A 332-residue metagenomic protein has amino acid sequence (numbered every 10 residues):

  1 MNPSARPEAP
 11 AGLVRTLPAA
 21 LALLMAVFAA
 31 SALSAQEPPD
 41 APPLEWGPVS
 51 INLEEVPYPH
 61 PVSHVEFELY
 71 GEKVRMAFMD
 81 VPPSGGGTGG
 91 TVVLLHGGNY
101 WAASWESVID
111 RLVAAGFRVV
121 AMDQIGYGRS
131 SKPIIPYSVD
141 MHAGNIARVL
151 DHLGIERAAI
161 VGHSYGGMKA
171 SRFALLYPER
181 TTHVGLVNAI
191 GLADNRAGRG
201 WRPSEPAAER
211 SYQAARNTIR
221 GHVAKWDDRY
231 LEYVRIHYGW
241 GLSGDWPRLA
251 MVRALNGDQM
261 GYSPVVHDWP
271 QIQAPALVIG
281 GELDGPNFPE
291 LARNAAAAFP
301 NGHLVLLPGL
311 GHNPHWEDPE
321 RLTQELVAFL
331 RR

Functional and structural regions predicted by a protein language model:
L13, L17, L21-L24, A32-G90 (+3 more regions): Alpha/beta-hydrolase fold catalytic core
F67-E72, A77-S84, A114, Q124-Y165 (+1 more regions): Active-site loop/oxyanion-hole signature of alpha/beta-hydrolase fold enzymes
V74, V81-R129: Conserved HGGG/HGGXW glycine-rich cap/lid loop of the alpha/beta-hydrolase fold
S171-L175, H183-Q213: Flexible "cap/lid" loop of the alpha/beta hydrolase fold
N195-A197, E209-Q271: Conserved alpha/beta-hydrolase catalytic His-Asp/Glu region
I272, V278-G280: Short beta-strand/loop motif that positions the catalytic acidic residue of the alpha/beta-hydrolase fold
L283-N287: Acidic catalytic loop of the alpha/beta-hydrolase fold
N301-R332: Catalytic active-site module of serine/aspartate enzymes centered on a nucleophile-bearing elbow/loop
